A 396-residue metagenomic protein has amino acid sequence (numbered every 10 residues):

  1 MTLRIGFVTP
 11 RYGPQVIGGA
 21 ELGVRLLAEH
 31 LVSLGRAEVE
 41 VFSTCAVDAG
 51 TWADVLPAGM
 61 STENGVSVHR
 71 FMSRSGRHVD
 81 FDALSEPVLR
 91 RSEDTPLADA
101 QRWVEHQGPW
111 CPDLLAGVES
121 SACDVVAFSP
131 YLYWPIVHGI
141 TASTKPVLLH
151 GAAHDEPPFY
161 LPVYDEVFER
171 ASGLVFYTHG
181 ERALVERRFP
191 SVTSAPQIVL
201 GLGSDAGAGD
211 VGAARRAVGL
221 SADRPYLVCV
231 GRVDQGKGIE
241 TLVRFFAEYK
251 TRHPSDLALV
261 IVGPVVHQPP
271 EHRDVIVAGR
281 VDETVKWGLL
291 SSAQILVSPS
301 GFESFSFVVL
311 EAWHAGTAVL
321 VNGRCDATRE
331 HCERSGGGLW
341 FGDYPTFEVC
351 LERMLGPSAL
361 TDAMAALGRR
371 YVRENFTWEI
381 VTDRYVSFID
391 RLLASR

Functional and structural regions predicted by a protein language model:
G6, L220-K237, V243-A247: Conserved donor-binding/catalytic core segment of Leloir-type glycosyltransferases
V55-G59, A208-S221: A short helix/loop element that forms part of the nucleotide-sugar donor recognition site in Leloir-type
P146-L149, H154-P157, Y164-V211: Donor nucleotide-sugar binding/catalytic pocket of nucleotide-sugar-dependent glycosyltransferases
G263-W287, I295, S335: Nucleotide-activated donor-binding/catalytic signature segment of Leloir-type glycosyltransferases, i.e., the conserved
G301: Aromatic "clamp/platform" in nucleotide-sugar-dependent glycosyltransferases that forms part of the donor/acceptor
A318-N322: Short hydrophobic beta-strand element within catalytic cores of glycosyltransferases and related nucleotide-activated
R329-R353: Change "using UDP/GDP/dTDP sugars" to "using nucleotide sugars
L360-N375, R384-S387: A short, well-ordered alpha-helix in the C-terminal region of glycosyltransferases
